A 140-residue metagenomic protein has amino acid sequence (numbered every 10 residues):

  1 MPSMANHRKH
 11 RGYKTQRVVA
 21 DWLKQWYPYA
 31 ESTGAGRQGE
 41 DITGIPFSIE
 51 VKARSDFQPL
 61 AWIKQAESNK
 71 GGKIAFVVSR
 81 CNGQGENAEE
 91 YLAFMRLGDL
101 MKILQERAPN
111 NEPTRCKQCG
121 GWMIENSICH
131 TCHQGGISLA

Functional and structural regions predicted by a protein language model:
M1-A140: Catalytic phosphate/metal-binding cores of nucleic-acid and nucleotide-processing enzymes, i.e., regions that mediate
